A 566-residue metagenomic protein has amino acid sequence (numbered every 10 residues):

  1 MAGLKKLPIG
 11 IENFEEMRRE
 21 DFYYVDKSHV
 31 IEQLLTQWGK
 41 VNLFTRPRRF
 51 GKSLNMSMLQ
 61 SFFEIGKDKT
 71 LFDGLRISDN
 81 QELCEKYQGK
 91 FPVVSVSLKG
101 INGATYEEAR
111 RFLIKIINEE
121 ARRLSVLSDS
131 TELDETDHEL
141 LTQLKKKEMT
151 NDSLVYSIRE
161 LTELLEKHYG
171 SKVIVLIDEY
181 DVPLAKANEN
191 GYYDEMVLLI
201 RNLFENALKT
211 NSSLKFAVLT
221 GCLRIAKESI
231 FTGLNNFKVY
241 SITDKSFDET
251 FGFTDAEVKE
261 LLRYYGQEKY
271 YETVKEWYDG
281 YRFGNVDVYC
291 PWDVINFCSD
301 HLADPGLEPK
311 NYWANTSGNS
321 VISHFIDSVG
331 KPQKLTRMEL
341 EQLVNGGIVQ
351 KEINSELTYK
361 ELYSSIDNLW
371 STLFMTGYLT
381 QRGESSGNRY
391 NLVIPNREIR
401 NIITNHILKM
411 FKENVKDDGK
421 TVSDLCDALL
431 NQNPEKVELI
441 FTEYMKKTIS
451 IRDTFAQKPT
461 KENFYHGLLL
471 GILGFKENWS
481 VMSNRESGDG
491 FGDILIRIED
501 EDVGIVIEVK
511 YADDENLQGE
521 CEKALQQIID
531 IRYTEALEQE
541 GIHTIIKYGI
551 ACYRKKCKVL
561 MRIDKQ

Functional and structural regions predicted by a protein language model:
M1-K461, K476-N478: Phosphate-binding site recognition
P434-Q566: Structural signature of nuclease core domains in nucleic-acid processing machines
